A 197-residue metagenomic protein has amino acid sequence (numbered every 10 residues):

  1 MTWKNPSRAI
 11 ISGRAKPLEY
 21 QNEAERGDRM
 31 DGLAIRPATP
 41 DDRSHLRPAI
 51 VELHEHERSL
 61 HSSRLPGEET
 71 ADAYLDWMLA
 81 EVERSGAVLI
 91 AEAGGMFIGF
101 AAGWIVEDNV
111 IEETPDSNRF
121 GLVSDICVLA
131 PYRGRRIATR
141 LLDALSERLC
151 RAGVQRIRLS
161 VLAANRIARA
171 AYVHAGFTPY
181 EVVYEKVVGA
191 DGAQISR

Functional and structural regions predicted by a protein language model:
K4, I10-I11, K16-S44, A193-R197: Conserved N-terminal entry element of GNAT/NAT acetyltransferase domains
H54-W77: Conserved GNAT-fold acetyl-CoA-binding loop/helix
D76-I90, L122: A short helix-loop-beta-strand connector motif used in the catalytic cores of GNAT acetyltransferases and, in some
I90, M96-I105, L122, C127: Conserved beta-strand in the GNAT
T114-A130, E185: Conserved acetyl-CoA binding element of GNAT-fold acetyltransferases
D125-V128, G134-E147, A170, H174: Conserved acetyl-CoA-binding loop-helix of GNAT-fold acetyltransferases
C150-S160: Conserved GNAT acetyl-CoA-binding A-motif
R158-A168, E185-A190: Conserved beta-strand-loop-alpha-helix junction that forms the acyl-donor binding cleft
